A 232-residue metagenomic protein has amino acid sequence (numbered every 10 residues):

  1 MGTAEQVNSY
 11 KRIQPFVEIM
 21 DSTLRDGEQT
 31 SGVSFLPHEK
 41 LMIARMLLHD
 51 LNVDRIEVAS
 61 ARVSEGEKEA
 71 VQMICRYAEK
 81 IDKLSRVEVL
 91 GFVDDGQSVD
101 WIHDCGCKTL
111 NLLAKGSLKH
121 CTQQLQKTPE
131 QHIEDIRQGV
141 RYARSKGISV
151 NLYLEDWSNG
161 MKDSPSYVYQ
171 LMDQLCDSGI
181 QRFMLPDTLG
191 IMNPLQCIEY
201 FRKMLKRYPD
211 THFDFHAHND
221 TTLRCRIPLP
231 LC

Functional and structural regions predicted by a protein language model:
M1-C232: Catalytic cores and adjacent flexible loops of soluble metabolic enzymes that perform enolate/carbanion chemistry on
